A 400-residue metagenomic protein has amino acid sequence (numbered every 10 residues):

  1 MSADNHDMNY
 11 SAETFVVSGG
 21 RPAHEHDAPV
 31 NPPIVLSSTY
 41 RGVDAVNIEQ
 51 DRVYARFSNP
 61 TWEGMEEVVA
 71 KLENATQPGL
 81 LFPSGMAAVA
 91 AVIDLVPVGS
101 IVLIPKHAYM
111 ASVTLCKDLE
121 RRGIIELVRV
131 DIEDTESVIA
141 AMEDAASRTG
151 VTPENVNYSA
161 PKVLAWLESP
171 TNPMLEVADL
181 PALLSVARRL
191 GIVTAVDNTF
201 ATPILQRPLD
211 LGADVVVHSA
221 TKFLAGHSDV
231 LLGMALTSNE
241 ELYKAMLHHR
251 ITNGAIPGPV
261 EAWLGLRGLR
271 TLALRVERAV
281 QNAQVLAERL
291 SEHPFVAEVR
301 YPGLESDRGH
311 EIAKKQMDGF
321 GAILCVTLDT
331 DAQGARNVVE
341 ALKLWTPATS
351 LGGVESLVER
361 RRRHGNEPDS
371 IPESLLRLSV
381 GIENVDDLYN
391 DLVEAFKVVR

Functional and structural regions predicted by a protein language model:
S2-H6, Q77-F295: Conserved PLP-enzyme active-site core in the AAT-like
S2-P60, M65-V68, L376: N-terminal "arm"/small-domain region of PLP-dependent enzymes with the aminotransferase-like
F15-A23, H218, H249-I251, A283-L286 (+1 more regions): Glycine-rich, charged/polar anion/phosphate-binding loops that engage phosphate groups from diverse ligands
R21-A23, S38-G42, F200, K222 (+5 more regions): Glycine-rich beta-alpha junction loops
P29, P259, P294, D318-G321: Short gly/pro-enriched beta-turn/loop segments at secondary-structure junctions
T61-G64, V68-A75, L80, A87-A88: Glycine-rich loop-to-alpha-helix module at the N-terminal edge of alpha/beta enzyme cores
K117, E126-V128, E143-Y158, R275 (+1 more regions): PLP-dependent enzyme catalytic core of the Aspartate aminotransferase-like
E298-L376, V380, E394: Conserved C-terminal alpha-helix-loop-beta "cap" of PLP-dependent enzymes that closes/shapes the active-site mouth
